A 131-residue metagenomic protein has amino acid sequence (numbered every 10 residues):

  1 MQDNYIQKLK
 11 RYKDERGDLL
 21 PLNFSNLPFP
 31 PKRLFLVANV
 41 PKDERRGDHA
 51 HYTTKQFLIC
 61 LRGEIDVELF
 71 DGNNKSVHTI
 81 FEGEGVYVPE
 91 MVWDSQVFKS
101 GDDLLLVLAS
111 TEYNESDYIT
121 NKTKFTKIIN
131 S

Functional and structural regions predicted by a protein language model:
M1-E82, V86, D102-T123, I128-S131: Non-catalytic, conserved peripheral segments adjacent to functional cores
E82-E84, M91-W93, V97-F98: Well-ordered alpha/beta subsegment
